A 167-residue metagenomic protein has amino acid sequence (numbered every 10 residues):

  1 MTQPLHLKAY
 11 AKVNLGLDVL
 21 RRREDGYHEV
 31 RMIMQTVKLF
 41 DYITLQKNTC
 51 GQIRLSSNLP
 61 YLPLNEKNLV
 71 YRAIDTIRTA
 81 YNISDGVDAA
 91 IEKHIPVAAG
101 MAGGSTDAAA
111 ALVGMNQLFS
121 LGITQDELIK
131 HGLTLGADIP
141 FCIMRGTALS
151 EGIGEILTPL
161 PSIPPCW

Functional and structural regions predicted by a protein language model:
T2-K8, G16-D18, R22-M32, L121-W167: ATP-dependent small-molecule kinase catalytic core of the GHMP/sugar-kinase superfamily and closely related
Q3-S84, A98: N-terminal beta-alpha supersecondary unit
A11, L39, T49, H94 (+3 more regions): A generic "binding-loop/recognition-motif" signal
V70, A99-Q125, F141-I143: DPxDG-like acidic metal-binding loop motif
R78-D88, G114-H131: Phosphate-handling active-site elements
A89-V97: Membrane-embedded alpha-helical segments that form the functional core of polytopic membrane enzymes, especially those
